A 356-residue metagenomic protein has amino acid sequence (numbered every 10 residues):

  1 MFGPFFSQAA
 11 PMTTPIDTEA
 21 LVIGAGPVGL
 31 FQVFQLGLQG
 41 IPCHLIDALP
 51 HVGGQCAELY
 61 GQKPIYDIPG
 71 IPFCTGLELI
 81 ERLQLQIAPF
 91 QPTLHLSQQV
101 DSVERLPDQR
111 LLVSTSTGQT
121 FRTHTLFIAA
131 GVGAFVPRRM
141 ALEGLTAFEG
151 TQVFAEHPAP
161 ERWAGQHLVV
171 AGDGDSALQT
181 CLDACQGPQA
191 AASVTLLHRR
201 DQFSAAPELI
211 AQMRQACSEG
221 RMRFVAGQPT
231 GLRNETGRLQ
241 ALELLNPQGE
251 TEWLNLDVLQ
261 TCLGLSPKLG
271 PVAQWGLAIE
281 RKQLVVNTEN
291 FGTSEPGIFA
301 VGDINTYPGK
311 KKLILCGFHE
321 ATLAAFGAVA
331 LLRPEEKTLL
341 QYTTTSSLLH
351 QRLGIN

Functional and structural regions predicted by a protein language model:
F2-I23, L38-Q39, H51, L94-Q166 (+5 more regions): FAD-binding core/adjacent interface of flavoenzyme oxidoreductases
T13-D17, V22-P50, F154-P207, E250-E252 (+2 more regions): Rossmann-like dinucleotide/flavin-binding elements
P50-C74, A206-Q212: Conserved N-terminal glycine-rich FAD pyrophosphate-binding loop of Rossmann-like flavoproteins
Y66-C74, L142-G144, L313-L315: Short glycine-enriched, charge-decorated loop/helix-capping segments at active-site entrances that position
I68-H95: Conserved FAD-binding subdomain of flavin-dependent enzymes
I87-T115, T120-T123, Q186-N287, K337-T343: A Rossmann-like FAD-binding core segment of flavoenzymes
V329-N356: Active-site-proximal substrate-binding core of FAD-dependent oxidoreductases
